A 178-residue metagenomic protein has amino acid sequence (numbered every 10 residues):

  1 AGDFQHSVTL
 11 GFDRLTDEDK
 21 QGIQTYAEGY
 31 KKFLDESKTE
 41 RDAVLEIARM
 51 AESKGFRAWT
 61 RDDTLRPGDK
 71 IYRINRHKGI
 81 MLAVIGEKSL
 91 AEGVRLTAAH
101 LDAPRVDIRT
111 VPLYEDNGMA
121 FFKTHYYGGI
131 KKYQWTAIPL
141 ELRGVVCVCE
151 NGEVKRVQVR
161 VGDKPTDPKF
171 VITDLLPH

Functional and structural regions predicted by a protein language model:
A1-H178: N-terminal hydrophobic/helix-forming segments and targeting peptides
